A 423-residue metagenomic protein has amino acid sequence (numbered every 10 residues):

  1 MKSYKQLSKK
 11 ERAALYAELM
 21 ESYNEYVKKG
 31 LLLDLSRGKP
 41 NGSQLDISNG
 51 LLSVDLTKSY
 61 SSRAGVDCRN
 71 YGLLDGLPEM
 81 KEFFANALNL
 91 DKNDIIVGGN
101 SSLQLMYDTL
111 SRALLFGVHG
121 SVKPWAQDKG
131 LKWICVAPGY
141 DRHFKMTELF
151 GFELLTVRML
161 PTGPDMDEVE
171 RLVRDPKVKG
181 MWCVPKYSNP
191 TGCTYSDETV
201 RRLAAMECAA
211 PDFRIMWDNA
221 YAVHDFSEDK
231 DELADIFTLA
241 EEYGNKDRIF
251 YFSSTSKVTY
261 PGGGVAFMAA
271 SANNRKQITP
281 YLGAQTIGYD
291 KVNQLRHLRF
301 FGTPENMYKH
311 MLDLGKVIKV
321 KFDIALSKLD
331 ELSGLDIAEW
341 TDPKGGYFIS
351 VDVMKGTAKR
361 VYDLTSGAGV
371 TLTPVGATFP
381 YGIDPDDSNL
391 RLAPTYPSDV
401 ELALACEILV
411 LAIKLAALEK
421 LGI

Functional and structural regions predicted by a protein language model:
K2-D75, E79-N86, G367-V370: N-terminal "arm"/small-domain region of PLP-dependent enzymes with the aminotransferase-like
Y60, V66-P211, A222-G244, A358 (+1 more regions): Conserved core of the PLP fold type I
G98, T238-K319, D330, L418: Conserved core segment of the aminotransferase class I/II
N219: Walker B catalytic acidic pair
L312-L326, I337-D352, S366: Conserved glycine-rich beta-strand-loop-beta hairpin in the small C-terminal domain of fold type I
S350-K355, L372-K414: Conserved PLP-binding active-site segment of the aspartate aminotransferase-like
V361-G367, C406-V410: Short amphipathic alpha-helices in soluble, non-transmembrane regions that often serve as interface/regulatory elements
